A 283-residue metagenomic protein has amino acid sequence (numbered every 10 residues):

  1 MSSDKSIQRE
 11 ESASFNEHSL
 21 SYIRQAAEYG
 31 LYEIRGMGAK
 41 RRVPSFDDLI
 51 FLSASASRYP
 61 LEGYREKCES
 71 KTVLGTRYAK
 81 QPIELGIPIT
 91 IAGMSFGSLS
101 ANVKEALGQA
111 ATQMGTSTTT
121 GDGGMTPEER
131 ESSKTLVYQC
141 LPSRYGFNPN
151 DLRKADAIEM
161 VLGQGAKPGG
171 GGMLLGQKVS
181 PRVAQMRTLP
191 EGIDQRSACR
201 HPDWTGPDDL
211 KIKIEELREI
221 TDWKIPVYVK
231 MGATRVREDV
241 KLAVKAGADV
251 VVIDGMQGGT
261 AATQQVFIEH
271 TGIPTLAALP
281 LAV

Functional and structural regions predicted by a protein language model:
M1-I89, G93-S117, G124-M125, E129-S133 (+2 more regions): Conserved, well-structured core domains of diverse proteins
D4-E17, Y22-G30, P44-F46, A101 (+3 more regions): Internal alpha/beta core interface subdomains
L85-P88, N102, A106-L107, T116 (+7 more regions): Flavin-dependent oxidoreductase catalytic cores
A92, G121, Q139, E159-G163 (+2 more regions): A cross-family glycoside hydrolase active-site/sugar-binding cleft signature
S98, A166-P168, L189-S197, H201 (+1 more regions): Conserved radical SAM core fold
E129, T135-V137, G176-V183, T260-T275: C-terminal helical cap(s) of enzyme catalytic domains, especially alpha/beta-barrels
I158-G163, R182-T188, V252-M256: Non-cysteine beta-strand/loop elements that form the S-adenosyl-L-methionine
H201-V283: Glycine-rich phosphate/ribose-binding loops and adjacent secondary-structure elements that form binding surfaces
